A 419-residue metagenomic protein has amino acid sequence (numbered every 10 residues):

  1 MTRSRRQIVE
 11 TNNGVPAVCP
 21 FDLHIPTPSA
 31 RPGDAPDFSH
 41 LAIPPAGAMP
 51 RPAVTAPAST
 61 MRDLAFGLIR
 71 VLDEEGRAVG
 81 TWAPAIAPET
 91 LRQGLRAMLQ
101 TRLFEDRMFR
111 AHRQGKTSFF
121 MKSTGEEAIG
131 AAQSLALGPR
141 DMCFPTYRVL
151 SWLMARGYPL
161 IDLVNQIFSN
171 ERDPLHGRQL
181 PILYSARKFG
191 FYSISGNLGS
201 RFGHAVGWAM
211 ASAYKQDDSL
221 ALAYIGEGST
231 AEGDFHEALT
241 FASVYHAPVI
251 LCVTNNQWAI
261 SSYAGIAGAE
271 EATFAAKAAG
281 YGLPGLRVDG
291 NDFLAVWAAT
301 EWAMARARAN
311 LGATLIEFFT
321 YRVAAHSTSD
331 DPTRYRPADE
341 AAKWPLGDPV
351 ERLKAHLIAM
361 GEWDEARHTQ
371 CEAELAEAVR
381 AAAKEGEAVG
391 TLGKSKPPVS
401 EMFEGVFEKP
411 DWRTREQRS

Functional and structural regions predicted by a protein language model:
T2-I129, A324, D331-T333, A338-S419: Conserved acidic/glycine
T60-R62, Q133-A136, A242, A305-R308: A general structural signal for short secondary-structure junctions and capping/turn motifs
I69, I182, T314: A broad, low-specificity signal marking well-ordered, structured residues that form hydrophobic/aromatic
R77-A78, L150, N256-A259: A short, flexible beta-alpha/helix-coil linker loop
L103-D106, R110-A247, Y263-E270, A275 (+1 more regions): Cofactor-binding active-site loop characterized by glycine-rich and histidine/acidic residues
G190-A388: Glycine-rich ThDP/TPP pyrophosphate-binding loop and its adjacent helix/strand module within ThDP-dependent enzymes
